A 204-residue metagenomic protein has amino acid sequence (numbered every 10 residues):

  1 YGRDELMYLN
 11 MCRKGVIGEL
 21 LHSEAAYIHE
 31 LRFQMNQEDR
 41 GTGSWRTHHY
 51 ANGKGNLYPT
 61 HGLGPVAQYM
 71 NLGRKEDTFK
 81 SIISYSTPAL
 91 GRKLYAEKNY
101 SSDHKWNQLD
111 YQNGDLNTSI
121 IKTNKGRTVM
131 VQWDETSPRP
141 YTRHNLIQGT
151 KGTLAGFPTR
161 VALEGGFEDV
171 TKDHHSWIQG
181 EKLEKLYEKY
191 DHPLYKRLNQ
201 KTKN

Functional and structural regions predicted by a protein language model:
Y1-Y111, T153: Predominantly a Rossmann-like dinucleotide-binding segment in NAD(P)-dependent oxidoreductases
R3, T142, G156: Residues that form or flank phosphate/diphosphate-binding pockets in enzymes that use nucleotide phosphates
T60, D110-D115, K122-N124, P138-R139: A short catalytic or substrate-binding loop motif that flags glycine-/basic-rich loops and adjacent residues that bind
F79, L116-T118, T142-H144: Short, acidic/polar N-cap/turn motifs at the starts of alpha helices
G91-D110, T123, K151-N204: C-terminal glycine/acidic-rich active-site capping loop/insertion
T128-M130, T153: Short, mixed charged/polar active-site loops that provide acid/base catalysis or chelate metal/phosphate cofactors
V131-T142: Glycine-rich phosphate/pyrophosphate-binding beta-alpha loops
